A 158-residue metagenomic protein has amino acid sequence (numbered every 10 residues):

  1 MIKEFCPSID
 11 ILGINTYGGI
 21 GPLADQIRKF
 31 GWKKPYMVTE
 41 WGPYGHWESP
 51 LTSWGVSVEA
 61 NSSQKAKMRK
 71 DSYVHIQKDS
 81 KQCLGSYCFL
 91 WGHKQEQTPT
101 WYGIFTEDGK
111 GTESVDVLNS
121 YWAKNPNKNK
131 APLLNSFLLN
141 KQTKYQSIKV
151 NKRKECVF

Functional and structural regions predicted by a protein language model:
M1-N15, I20-G21, Q26-K33: Active-site neighborhood of glycoside hydrolase catalytic domains
L23-V157: Substrate-binding clefts and catalytic carboxylate motifs of secreted carbohydrate-active enzymes
